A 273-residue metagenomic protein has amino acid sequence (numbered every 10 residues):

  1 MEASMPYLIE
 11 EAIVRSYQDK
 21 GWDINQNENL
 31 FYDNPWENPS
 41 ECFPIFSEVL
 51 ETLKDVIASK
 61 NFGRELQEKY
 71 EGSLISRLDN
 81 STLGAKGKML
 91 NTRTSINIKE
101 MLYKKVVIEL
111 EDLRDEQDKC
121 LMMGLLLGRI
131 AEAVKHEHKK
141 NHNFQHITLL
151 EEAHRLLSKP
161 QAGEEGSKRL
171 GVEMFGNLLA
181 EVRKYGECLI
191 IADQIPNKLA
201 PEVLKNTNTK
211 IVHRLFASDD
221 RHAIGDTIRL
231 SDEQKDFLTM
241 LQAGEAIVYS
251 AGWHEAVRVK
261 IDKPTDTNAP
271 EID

Functional and structural regions predicted by a protein language model:
M1-A180, K184-E187, Q242, A246-G252: P-loop NTPase motor domains
T52, R114-Q117, R155-S158, N197-A200 (+3 more regions): Flexible loop/turn segments at secondary-structure boundaries
L170-P264: Conserved ATP-driven motor cores of ASCE-family P-loop NTPases powering translocation/secretion/packaging/pilus
T265-D273: Short, surface-exposed linear segments at secondary-structure transitions and domain or protein termini
